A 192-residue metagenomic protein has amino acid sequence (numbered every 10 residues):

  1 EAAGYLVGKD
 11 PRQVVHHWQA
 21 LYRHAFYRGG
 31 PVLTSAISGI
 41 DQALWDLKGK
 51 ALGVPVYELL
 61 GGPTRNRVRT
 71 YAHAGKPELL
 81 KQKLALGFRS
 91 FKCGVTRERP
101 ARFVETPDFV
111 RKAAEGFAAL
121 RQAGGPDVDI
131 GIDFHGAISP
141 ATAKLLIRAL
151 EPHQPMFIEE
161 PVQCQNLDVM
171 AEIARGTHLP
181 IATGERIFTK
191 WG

Functional and structural regions predicted by a protein language model:
E1-A51: Metal- or metallocofactor-binding catalytic centers and their adjacent structured scaffolds across diverse enzyme
A3, I37, D41, W45-D46 (+4 more regions): Predominant activation on well-ordered alpha-helical scaffold segments within soluble catalytic domains
G8, V54, L179: Short glycine/serine/threonine/alanine-rich loop segments
D41-G75: Glycine-rich, aromatic-flanked loop segments that form ligand/cofactor-binding clefts across common enzyme folds
G61, N66-T177: Metal-dependent enolase-superfamily TIM-barrel catalytic cores that perform enediolate-based chemistry
P161-Q165, T183-G192: A general structural motif
